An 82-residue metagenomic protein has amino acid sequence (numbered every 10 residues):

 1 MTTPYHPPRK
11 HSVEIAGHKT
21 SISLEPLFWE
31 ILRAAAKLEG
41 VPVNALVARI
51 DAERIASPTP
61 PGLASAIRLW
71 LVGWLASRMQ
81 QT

Functional and structural regions predicted by a protein language model:
M1-I15, I55: A detector of short terminal or domain-flanking linear segments
T2-T3, T20, T59, T82: Residue-identity detector for threonine
P8, I31-L32, G73, S77: Generic signature of intrinsically disordered, low-complexity segments enriched in small/polar residues
E14-A66, L71: Amphipathic, hydrophobic secondary-structure cores in small proteins
R68-T82: Short, solvent-exposed charged binding patches
